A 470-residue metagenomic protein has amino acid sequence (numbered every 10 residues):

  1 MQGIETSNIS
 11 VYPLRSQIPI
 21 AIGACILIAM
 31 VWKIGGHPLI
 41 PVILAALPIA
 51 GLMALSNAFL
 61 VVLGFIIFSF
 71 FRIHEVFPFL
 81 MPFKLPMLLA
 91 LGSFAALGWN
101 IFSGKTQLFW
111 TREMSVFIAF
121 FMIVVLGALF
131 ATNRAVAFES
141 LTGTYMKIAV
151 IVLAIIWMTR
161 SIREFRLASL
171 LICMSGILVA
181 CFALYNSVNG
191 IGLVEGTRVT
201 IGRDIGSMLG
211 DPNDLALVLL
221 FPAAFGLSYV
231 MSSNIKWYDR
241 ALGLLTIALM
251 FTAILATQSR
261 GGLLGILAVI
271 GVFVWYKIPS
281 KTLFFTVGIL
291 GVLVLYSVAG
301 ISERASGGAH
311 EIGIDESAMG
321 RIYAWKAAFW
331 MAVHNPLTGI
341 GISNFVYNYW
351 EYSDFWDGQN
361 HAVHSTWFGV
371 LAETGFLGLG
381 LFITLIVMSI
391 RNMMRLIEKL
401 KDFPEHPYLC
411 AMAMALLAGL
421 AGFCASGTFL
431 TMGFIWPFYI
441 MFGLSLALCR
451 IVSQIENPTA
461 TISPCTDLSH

Functional and structural regions predicted by a protein language model:
M1-L126, V136, I162-L170, Y229-R240 (+4 more regions): Transmembrane signal-anchor hairpin modules in multi-pass inner-membrane enzymes, especially those that act on
M1-R15, P19-A29, A46-M53, F94 (+11 more regions): Alpha-helical transmembrane segments of multi-pass inner-membrane proteins
K33-I34, F77-L80, F130-E139, L255-A256 (+1 more regions): Membrane-interface helix caps and helix-loop-helix hairpins in membrane proteins
G36-I40, M81-L88, S140-G143, S207-L219 (+3 more regions): Membrane-interface micro-motifs in multi-pass membrane enzymes
I67-P78, L371-T374, P407-L448: Membrane helix-loop boundary segments at the extracytoplasmic
H74-L80, I201-N213, S317: Short aromatic-rich membrane-water interface segments that cap or initiate transmembrane helices in multi-pass membrane
L193-E195, I205, I301-K326, W330-T374 (+2 more regions): Long extracytoplasmic/lumenal interhelical loops at the membrane interface of multi-pass membrane proteins
F376-I386: Hydrophobic alpha-helical transmembrane segments
